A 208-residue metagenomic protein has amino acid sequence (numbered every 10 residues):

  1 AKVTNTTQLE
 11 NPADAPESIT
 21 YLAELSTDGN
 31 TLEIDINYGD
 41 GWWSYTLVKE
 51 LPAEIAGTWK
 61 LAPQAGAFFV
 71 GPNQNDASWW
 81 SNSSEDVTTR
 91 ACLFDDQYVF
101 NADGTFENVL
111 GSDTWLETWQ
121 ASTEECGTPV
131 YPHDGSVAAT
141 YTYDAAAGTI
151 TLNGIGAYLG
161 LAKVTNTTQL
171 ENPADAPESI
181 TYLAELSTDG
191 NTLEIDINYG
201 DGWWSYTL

Functional and structural regions predicted by a protein language model:
A1-T31, G66-V70, D86-D189: Contiguous, well-ordered beta-strand patches that form the walls/edges of small beta-barrel/beta-sandwich domains
Y21-L25, L32-Y38, W43-L47, Y182-L186 (+2 more regions): Fold-core signature of tandem repeat domains
D35, T58-K60, V99, D196: Residues within well-ordered beta-strands of beta-sheet-rich folds
G41-W43, I55, F94-D96, A102 (+2 more regions): Residues that flank catalytic or metal-binding motifs in active/ligand-binding sites
L47-K60: N-terminal helix-cap/turn-to-beta initiation motif at the start of protein domains
P52, G135, L186-D189, L193-I195 (+1 more regions): Eukaryotic non-globular interaction segments with acidic/serine-rich, low-complexity composition and alpha-helical
T58-F68: Short, compositionally biased leader-like segments
F69-S83: Short, polar loop/linker segments at the starts of domains and inter-domain junctions
